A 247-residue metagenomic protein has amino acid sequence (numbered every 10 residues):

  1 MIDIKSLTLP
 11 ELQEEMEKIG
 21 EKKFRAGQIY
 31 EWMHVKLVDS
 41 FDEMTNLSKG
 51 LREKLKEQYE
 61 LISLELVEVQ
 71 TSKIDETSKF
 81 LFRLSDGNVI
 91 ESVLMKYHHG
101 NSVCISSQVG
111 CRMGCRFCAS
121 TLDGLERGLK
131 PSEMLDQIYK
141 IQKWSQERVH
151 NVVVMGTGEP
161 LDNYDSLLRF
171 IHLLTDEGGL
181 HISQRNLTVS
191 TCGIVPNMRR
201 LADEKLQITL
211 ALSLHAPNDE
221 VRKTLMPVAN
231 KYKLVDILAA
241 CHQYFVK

Functional and structural regions predicted by a protein language model:
M1-N101: Flexible, acidic/Gly-rich N-terminal and inter-domain linker regions that tether and position cofactor-handling modules
P10-K18, E31, K49, E53-E57 (+6 more regions): Replace "anionic and nucleotidyl ligands
S72, S106-S107, S120, S190 (+1 more regions): Short linear Ser/Thr-Pro motifs
L84, V109-C111, L214-A216: Short, small-residue-rich loop/turn micro-motifs
K96-E133: Canonical Radical SAM [4Fe-4S] cluster-binding loop centered on the CxxxCxxC motif and its immediate flanking residues
L122-N151: Conserved alpha-helical substructure of the radical SAM core
Q142-N151, G156-K247: Conserved AdoMet/S-adenosylmethionine-binding subsite of the radical SAM
